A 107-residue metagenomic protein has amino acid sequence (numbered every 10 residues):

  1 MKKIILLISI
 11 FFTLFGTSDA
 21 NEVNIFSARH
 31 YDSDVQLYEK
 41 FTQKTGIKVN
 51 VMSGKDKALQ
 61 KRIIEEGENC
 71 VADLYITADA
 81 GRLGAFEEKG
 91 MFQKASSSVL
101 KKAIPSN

Functional and structural regions predicted by a protein language model:
I4-L14: Sec-dependent N-terminal signal peptides
A20-A85: Early extracytoplasmic/lumenal segment of secretory-pathway proteins
A78-N107: Hinge/lid segment of periplasmic solute-binding proteins
